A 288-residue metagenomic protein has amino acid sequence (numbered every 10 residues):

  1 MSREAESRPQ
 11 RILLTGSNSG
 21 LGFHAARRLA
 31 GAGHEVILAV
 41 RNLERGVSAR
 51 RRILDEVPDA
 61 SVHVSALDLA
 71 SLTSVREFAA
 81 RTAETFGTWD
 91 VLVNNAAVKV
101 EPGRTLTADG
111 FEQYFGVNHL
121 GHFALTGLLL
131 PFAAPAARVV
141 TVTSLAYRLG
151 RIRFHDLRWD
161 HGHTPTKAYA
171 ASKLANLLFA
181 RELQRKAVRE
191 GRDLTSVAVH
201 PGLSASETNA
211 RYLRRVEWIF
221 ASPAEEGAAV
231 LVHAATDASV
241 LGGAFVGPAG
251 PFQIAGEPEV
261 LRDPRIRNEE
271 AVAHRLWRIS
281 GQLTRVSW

Functional and structural regions predicted by a protein language model:
M1-E207, L283-W288: Rossmann-fold NAD(P)H-dependent dehydrogenase/reductase core
A30, Y212-L213, E257-D263: A short small-residue
L38, L67, I219, R265-N268: Pocket-edge positions in alpha/beta enzyme catalytic cores
S71, D156, D237, N268-E269: Polar helix-capping/helix-linker motif
P165-A170, R215-P223: Glycine-rich "substrate-gating" loop/helix at the edge of Rossmann-like oxidoreductase active sites
A205-E217: A glycine/serine/threonine-rich, flexible loop-to-helix segment that serves as the NAD(P) cofactor-binding "lid"
W218-L261, E270-H274, R278: C-terminal helical subdomain
